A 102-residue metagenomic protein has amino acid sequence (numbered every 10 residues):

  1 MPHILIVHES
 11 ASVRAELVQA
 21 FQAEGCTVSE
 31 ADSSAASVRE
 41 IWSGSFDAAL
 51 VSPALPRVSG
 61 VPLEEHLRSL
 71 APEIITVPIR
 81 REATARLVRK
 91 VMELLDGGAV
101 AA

Functional and structural regions predicted by a protein language model:
M1-A11, L17-F21, A49: Conserved acidic segment of CheY-like receiver
A23-E24, L70: Conserved dinucleotide-binding and phosphotransfer motif residues
V28: Short beta-strand element of Class I
D32-A48, R89: Acidic, metal-coordinating helix/loop segments flanking the phosphotransfer/catalytic sites of two-component signaling
W42-G44, L67-I75: Conserved phosphotransfer cores of two-component systems
V51-L67: Conserved phosphotransfer microenvironments
V77-I79: Hydrophobic/aromatic residues positioned on beta-strands within the core alpha/beta folds
R86-A102: Receiver (REC) domain switch/output surface
